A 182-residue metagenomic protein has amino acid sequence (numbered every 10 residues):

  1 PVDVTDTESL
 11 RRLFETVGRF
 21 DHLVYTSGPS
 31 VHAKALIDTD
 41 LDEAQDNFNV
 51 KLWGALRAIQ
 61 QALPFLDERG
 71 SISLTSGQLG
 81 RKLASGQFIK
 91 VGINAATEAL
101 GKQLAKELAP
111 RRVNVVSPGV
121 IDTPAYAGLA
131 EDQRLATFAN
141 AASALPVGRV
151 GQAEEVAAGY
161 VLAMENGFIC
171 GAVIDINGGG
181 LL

Functional and structural regions predicted by a protein language model:
P1-E8: Rossmann-fold cofactor-recognition segment
V24, G54-A62, L100-G101, G159: Hydrophobic positions on the long internal alpha-helix of Rossmann-like NAD(P)-dependent oxidoreductase domains
T26-A33, G178-G179: Conserved NAD(P)H cofactor-binding loop of Rossmann-fold oxidoreductase domains
K34-L36, E43-Q45, T137, A141: Substrate-binding pocket helix/loop in short-chain dehydrogenase/reductase
A44-F48, L52, L56-R57, S71-A109 (+1 more regions): Catalytic loop of short-chain dehydrogenase/reductase
E98, E107-T123, I169-I176: Conserved Rossmann-fold SDR core element
R134-E154: Catalytic Tyr-x(3-8)-Lys segment
R149-I176: C-terminal substrate-recognition "lid" of short-chain dehydrogenase/reductases
